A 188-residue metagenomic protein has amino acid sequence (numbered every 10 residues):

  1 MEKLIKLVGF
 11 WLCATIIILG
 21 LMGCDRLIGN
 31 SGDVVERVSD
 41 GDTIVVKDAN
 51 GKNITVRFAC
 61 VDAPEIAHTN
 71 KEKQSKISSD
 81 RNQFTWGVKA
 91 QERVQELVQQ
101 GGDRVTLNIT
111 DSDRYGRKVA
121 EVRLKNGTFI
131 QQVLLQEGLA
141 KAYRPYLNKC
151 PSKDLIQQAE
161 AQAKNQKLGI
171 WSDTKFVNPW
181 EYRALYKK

Functional and structural regions predicted by a protein language model:
E2-L12: Bacterial N-terminal signal peptides that target proteins for export
C13-L19: Sec-dependent N-terminal signal peptides
M22-G23: C-terminal motif of bacterial Sec signal peptides marking the signal peptidase cleavage site
R26-L139, Y143: Electropositive
N148-K188: N-terminal targeting pre-sequences for secretion and organelle import
